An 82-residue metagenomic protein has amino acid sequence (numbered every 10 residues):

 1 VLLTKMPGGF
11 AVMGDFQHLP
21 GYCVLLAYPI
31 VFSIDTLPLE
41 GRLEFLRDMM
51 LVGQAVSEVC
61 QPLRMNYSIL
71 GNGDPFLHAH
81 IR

Functional and structural regions predicted by a protein language model:
V1-R82: HIT superfamily nucleotide-processing domains
